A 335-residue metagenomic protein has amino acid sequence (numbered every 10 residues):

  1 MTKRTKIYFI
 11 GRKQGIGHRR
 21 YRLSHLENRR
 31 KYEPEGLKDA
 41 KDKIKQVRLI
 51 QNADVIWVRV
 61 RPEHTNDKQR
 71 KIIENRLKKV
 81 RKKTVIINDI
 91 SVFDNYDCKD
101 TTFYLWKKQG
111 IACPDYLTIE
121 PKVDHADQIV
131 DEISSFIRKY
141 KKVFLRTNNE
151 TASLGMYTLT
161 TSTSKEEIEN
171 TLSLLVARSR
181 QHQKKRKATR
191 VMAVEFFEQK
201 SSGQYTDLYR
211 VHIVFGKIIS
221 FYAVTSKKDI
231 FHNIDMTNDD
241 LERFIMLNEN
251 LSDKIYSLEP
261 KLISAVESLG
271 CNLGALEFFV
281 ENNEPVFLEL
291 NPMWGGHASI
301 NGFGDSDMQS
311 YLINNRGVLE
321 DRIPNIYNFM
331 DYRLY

Functional and structural regions predicted by a protein language model:
T2-Y8: Extreme N-terminal starter segment of soluble prokaryotic enzymes
I10-D131: Conserved N-proximal alpha/beta basic substrate-recognition cap immediately N-terminal to, or forming the N-lobe
R61-H64, N148-E150, M293: Short glycine-rich anion-binding loops that position phosphate/pyrophosphate groups of nucleotides and phosphorylated
K71-I72, D100, Y205-L208, L273: Short, surface-exposed coil-to-beta transition loops
F103-K165: Hydrophobic alpha-helical segments and helix pairs
K142-L145, M192, L273-L276: A short linear hydrophobic-aromatic micro-motif
L154, T160-D253, P260: Phosphate-binding site of ATP-dependent enzymes
D239, E249-Y256, E267-C271, F279-Y335: C-terminal active-site "lid" helix and adjoining low-complexity regulatory extension at the edge of ATP-using catalytic
